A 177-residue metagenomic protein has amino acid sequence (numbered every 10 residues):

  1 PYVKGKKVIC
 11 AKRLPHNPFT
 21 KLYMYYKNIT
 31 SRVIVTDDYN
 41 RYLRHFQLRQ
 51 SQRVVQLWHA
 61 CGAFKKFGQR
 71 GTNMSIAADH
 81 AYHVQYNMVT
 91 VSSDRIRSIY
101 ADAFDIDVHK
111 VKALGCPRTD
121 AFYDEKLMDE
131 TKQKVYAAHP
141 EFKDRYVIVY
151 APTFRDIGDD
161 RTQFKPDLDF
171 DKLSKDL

Functional and structural regions predicted by a protein language model:
P1-K126: Active-site and donor-binding regions of nucleotide-sugar-utilizing enzymes
R118-L177: Conserved catalytic-core segment of nucleotide-activated headgroup transferases in glycan assembly
